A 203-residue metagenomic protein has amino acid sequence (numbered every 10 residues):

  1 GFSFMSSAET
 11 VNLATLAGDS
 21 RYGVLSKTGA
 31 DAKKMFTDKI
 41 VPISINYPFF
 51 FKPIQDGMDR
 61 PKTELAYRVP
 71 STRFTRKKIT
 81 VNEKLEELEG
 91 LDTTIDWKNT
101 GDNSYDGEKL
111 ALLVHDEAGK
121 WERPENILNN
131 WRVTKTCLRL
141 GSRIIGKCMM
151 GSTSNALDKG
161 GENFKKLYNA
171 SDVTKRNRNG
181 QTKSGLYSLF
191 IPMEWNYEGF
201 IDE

Functional and structural regions predicted by a protein language model:
G1-E203: Phosphate/NTP-binding elements of NTP-utilizing enzymes
